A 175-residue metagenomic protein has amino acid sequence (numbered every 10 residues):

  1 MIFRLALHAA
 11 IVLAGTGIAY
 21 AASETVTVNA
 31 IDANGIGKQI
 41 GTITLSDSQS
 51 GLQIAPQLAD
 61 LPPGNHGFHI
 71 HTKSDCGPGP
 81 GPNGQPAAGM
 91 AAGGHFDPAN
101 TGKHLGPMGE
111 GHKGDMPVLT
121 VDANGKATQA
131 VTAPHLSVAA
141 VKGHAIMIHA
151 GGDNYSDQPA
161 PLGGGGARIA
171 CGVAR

Functional and structural regions predicted by a protein language model:
M1-A9: Bacterial N-terminal signal peptides that target proteins for export
I2, G17-R175: N-terminal leader/targeting pre-sequences
